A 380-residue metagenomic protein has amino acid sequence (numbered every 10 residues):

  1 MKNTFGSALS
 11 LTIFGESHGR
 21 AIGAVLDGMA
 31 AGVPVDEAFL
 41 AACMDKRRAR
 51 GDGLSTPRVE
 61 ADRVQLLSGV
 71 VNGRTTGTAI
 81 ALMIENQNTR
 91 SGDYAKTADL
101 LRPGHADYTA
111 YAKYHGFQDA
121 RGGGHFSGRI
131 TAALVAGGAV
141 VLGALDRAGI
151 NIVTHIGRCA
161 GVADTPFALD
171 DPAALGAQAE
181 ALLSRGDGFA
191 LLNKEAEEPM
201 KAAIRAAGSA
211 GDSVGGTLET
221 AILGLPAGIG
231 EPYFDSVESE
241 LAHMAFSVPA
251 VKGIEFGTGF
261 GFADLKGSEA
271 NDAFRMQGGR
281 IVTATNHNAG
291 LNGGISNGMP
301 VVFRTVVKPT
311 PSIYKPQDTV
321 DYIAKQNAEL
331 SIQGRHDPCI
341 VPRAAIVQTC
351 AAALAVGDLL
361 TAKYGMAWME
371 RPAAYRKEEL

Functional and structural regions predicted by a protein language model:
M1-R58: N-terminal, positively charged regions that mediate nucleic acid binding
S10, S312-L380: Internal helix-turn-beta structural module
S10-G15, Q118-I130, A227-E231, N288-L291 (+1 more regions): A short glycine/serine-rich beta->alpha loop
F14-R20, V135, G211-N327: Glycine-rich anion/phosphate-binding loop at the beta-strand->alpha-helix junction
R20-G32, G128-N151, D235-H243, M299 (+2 more regions): Alpha-helical support elements that line or immediately flank enzyme active sites and cofactor-binding pockets
C43-T109: Glycine-rich, N-terminal phosphate-binding loop and its surrounding beta-alpha-beta segment
A98-G124, T319-P338: Short acidic, glycine/tyrosine-flanked loop/strand segments centered on an H-E-D-like triad
K113-Y233: Glycine-rich, mobile lid/loop segments that gate access to catalytic sites or pores
